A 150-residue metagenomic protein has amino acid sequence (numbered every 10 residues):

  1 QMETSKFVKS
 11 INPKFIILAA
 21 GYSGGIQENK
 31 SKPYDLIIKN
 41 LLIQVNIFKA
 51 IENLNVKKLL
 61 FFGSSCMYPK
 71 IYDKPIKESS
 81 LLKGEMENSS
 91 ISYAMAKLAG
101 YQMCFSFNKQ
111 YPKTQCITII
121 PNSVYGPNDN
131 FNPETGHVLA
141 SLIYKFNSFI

Functional and structural regions predicted by a protein language model:
Q1-N40, N53: NAD(P)H-binding glycine-rich loop region in Rossmannoid oxidoreductase-like domains and their noncatalytic homologs
L18, V45-S90, I117: Conserved Rossmann-fold NAD(P)-dependent oxidoreductase catalytic core, especially the SDR/UDP-sugar
S23-G25, Y68-P69, G126: Short beta->alpha connector loops of Rossmann-like oxidoreductase domains
L41, V45-K49, Q102, A140: Conserved active-site region of classical short-chain dehydrogenase/reductase
I71-S80, Q102-I150: NAD(P)-dependent short-chain dehydrogenase/reductase
M86-S92, S106, P133: Active-site loop-to-helix junction immediately N-terminal to the catalytic Tyr of the SDR YXXXK motif in Rossmann-fold
S92, A96-A99: Active-site helix of classical SDR
